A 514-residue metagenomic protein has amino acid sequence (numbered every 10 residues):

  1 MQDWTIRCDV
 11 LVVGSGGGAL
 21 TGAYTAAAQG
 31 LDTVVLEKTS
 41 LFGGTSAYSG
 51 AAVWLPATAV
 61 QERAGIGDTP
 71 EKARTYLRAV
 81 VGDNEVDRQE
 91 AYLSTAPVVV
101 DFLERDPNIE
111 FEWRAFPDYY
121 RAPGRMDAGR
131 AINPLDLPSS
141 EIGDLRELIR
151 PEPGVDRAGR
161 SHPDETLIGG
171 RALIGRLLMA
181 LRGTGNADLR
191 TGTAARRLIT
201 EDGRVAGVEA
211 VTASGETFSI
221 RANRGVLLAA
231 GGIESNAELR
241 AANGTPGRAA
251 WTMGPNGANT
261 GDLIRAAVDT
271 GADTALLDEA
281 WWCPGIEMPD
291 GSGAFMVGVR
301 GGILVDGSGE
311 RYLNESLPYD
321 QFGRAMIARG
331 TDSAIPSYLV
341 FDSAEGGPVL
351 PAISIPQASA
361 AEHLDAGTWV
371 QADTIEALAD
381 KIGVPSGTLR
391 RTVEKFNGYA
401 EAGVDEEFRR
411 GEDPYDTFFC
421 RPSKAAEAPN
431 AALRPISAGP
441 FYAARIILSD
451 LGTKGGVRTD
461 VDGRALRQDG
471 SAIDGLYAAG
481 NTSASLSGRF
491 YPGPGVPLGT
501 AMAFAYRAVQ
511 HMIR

Functional and structural regions predicted by a protein language model:
M1-V10, A28, Y491, R514: Extreme N-terminal leader/targeting segments of oxidoreductases
V10-V35, V509, I513: N-terminal Rossmann-like FAD-binding beta1-loop-alpha1 element of flavoenzymes
A28-S49: Glycine-rich FAD pyrophosphate-binding loop
L55-Y92: Glycine-rich active-site loop/strand segments that organize a redox cofactor
A91-E216, A237, A400-P429: Conserved redox-cofactor binding core of oxidoreductases
A122, T260, I264-A266, D273-T388: An anion/pyrophosphate-binding glycine-rich loop and adjacent beta-alpha core in soluble alpha-beta enzymes
I168, A213-G291, L498, R507: Glycine-rich loop(s) and the adjacent beta-strand/alpha-helix scaffold that form part
R197, R204, T388-L486, F490: A glycine-rich dinucleotide-binding beta-alpha-beta segment and adjacent secondary-structure elements that constitute
